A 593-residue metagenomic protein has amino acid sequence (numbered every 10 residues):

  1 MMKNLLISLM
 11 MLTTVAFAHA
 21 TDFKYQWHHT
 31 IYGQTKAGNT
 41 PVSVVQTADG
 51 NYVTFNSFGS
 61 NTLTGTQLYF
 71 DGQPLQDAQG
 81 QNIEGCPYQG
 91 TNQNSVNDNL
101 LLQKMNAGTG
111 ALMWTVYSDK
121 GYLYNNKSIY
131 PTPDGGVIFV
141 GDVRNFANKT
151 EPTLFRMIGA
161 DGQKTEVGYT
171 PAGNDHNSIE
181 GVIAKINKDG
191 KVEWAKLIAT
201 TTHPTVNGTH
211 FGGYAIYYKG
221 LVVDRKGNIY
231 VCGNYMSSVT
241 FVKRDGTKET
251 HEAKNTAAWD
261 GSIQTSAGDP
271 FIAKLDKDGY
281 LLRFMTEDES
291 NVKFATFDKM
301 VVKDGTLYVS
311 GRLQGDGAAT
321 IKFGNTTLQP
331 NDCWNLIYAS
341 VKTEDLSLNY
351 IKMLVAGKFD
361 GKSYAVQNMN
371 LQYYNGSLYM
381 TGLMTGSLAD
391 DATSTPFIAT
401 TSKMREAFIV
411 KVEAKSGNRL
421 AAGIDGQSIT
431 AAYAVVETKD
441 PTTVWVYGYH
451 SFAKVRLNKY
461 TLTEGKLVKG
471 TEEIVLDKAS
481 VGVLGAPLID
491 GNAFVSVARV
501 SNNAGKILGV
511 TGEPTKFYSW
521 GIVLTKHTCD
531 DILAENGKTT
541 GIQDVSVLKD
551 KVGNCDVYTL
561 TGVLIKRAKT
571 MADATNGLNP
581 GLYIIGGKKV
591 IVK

Functional and structural regions predicted by a protein language model:
M1, Q26, W194, F284 (+1 more regions): C-terminal tail/sorting-segment detector
M1-K24: Bacterial Sec-dependent N-terminal signal peptides
M1-S8, G108, K277, D544 (+2 more regions): Terminal low-complexity, poorly structured segments
I7-M10, F17, L371, P441 (+1 more regions): Intrinsically disordered, low-complexity repeat segments enriched in small/polar residues
L9, F17, T47, A184 (+2 more regions): Intrinsic disorder/low-complexity segments, especially N-terminal tails and targeting/processing regions
H19-T539: A sequence-level/structural motif corresponding to short, flexible coil/turn segments enriched in small polar residues
T540-K593: C-terminal outer-membrane/trafficking sorting elements
